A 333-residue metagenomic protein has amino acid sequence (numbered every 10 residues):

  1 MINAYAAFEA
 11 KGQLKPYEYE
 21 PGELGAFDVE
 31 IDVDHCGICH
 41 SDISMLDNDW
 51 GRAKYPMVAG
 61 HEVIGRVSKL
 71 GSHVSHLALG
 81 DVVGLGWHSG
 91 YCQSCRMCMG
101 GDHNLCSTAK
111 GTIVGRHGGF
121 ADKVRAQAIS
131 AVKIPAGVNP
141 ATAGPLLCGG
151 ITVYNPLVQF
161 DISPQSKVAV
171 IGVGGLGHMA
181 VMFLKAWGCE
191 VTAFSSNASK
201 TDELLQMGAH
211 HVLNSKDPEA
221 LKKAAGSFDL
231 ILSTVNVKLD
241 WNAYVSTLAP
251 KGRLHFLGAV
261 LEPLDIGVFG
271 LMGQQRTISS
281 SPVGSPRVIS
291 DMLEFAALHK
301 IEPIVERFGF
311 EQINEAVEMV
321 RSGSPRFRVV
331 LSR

Functional and structural regions predicted by a protein language model:
I2, P286-R333: C-terminal hydrophobic helical "lid"/dimerization subdomain of Rossmann-like NAD(P)H-dependent oxidoreductases
G22-C36, D49-R96, S130, P135-V138: Glycine-rich beta-strand-centered segment in the early N-terminal region that forms part of a ligand/cofactor-binding
V82, K167, G252-R253, T277: Short glycine-centered segments of the SAM/dcSAM-binding site in methyltransferase folds
Y91-I171: NAD(P)H dinucleotide-binding glycine-rich loop of Rossmann-like/cofactor-binding domains, especially the beta1-alpha1
K167-V173, K185-A243: Adenosine-nucleotide cofactor-binding segment
G177-H178: N-terminal Rossmann-fold NAD(P) dinucleotide-binding loop
L248-P250: Helix-to-beta-strand junctions that scaffold the AdoMet/dcAdoMet cofactor pocket in Class I SAM-dependent enzymes
G258-Q274, P286-M292: Rossmann-fold NAD(P)-binding glycine/threonine-rich loop
